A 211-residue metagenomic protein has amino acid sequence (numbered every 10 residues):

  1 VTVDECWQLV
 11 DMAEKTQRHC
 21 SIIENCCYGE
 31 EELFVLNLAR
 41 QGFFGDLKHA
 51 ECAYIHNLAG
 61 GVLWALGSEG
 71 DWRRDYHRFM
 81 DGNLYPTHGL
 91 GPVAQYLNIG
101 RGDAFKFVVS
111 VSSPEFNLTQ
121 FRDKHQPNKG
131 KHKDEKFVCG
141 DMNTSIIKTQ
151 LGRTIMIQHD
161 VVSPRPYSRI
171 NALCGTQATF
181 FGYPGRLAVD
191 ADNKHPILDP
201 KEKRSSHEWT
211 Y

Functional and structural regions predicted by a protein language model:
T2-H19: Rossmann-fold NAD(P)-binding glycine/threonine-rich loop
K15-S21, C26-F137, T179: Predominantly a Rossmann-like dinucleotide-binding segment in NAD(P)-dependent oxidoreductases
T87, K136-D141, K148-Q150, P164-R165: A short catalytic or substrate-binding loop motif that flags glycine-/basic-rich loops and adjacent residues that bind
T119-H132, K136, T149, Q177-Y211: C-terminal glycine/acidic-rich active-site capping loop/insertion
T154-M156, T179: Short, mixed charged/polar active-site loops that provide acid/base catalysis or chelate metal/phosphate cofactors
I157-Y167: Glycine-rich phosphate/pyrophosphate-binding beta-alpha loops
I170: Ligand/cofactor pocket segment of small-molecule handling proteins
